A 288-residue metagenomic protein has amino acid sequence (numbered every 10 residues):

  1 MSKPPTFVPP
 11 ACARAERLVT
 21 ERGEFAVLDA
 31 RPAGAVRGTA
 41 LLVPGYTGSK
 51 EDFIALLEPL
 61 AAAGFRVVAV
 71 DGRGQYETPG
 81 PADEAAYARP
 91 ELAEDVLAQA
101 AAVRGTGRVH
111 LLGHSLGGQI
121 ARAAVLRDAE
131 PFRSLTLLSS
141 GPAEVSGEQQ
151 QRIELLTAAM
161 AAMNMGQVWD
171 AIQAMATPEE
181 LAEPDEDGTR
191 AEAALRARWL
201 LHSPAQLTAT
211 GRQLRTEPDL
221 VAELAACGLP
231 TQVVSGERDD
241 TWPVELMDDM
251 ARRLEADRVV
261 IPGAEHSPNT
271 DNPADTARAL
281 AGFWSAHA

Functional and structural regions predicted by a protein language model:
M1-A40, A62-F65, L201, S285-A288: Alpha/beta-hydrolase fold catalytic core
E21, A62, V68-L112, R278: Active-site loop/oxyanion-hole signature of alpha/beta-hydrolase fold enzymes
A26-G80: Conserved HGGG/HGGXW glycine-rich cap/lid loop of the alpha/beta-hydrolase fold
G113, G117, A121: Gly/Ala-rich beta-loop-alpha elbow adjacent to hydrolase catalytic centers
R122, L126, F132-M163: Flexible "cap/lid" loop of the alpha/beta hydrolase fold
V145-Q151, M165-A225: Conserved alpha/beta-hydrolase catalytic His-Asp/Glu region
A226-A264, T270: Conserved loop-alpha-helix segment in the C-terminal half of the alpha/beta-hydrolase fold that carries the catalytic
T270-G282: Post-His helix in hydrolase/transferase enzymes
